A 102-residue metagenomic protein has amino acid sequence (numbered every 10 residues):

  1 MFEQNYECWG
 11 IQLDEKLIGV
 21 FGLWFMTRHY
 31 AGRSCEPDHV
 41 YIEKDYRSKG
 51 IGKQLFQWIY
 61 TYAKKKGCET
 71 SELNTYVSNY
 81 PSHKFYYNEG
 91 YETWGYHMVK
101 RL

Functional and structural regions predicted by a protein language model:
M1-G32, R101: Acetyl-CoA-dependent GNAT
M26-P37, R47, E92-W94: A conserved beta-turn-beta hairpin within the catalytic core of GNAT-like acetyltransferases that forms part
R33, K49, K66-E69: Short coil/turn segments at alpha/beta junctions that flank glycine-rich nucleotide-binding fingerprints
V40-I42, T75: Hydrophobic adenine-recognition pocket in adenosine-nucleotide-binding enzymes
I42, S48-T61, K84, N88: Conserved acetyl-CoA-binding loop-helix of GNAT-fold acetyltransferases
K53, K65, V77-G95, K100: Conserved active-site alpha-helix within GNAT-family acetyltransferase domains
F56, A63-T75: Conserved GNAT acetyl-CoA-binding A-motif
